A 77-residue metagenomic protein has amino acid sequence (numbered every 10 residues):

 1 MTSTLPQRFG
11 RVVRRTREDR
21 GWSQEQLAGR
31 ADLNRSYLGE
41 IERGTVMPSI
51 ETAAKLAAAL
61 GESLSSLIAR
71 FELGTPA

Functional and structural regions predicted by a protein language model:
M1-R8, L73-A77: A detector for short, charged/polar N-terminal pre-domain segments
R11-R30: Short basic helix-loop element that most often maps to the first helix and adjoining turn of HTH DNA-binding modules
V13, L27-A28, L38-I41, L67: Conserved hydrophobic/aromatic packing and binding residues within compact polymer-binding modules
E25, S36, A54: Residues within helix-turn-helix
D32-V46: Recognition helix of helix-turn-helix/homeodomain-like DNA-binding domains that insert into the DNA major groove
E51-S66: DNA major-groove recognition helix of helix-turn-helix/homeodomain DNA-binding modules
A58, I68-A77: Short, charged recognition helix plus adjacent turn of helix-turn-helix-like nucleic-acid-binding domains
